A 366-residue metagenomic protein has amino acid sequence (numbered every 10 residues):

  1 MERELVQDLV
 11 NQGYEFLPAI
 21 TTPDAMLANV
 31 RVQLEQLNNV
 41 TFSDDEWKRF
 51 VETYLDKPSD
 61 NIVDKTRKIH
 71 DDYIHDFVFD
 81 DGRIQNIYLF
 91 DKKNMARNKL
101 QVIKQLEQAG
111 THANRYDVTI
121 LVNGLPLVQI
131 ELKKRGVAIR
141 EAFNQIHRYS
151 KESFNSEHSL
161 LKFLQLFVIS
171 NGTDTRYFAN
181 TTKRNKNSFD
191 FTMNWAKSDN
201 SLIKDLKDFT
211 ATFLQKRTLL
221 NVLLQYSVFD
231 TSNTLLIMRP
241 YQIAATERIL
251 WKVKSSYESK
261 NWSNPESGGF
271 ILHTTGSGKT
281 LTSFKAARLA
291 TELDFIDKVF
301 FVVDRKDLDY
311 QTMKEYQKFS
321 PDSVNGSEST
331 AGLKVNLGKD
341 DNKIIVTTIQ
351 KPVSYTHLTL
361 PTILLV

Functional and structural regions predicted by a protein language model:
R3-S277, L281-K298, D307, Q311-D322 (+1 more regions): ATP-dependent helicase/translocase motor core
V122, S263-N264, K339-D341, L358: Short basic/glycine-enriched coil/helix segment immediately N-terminal to the Walker B
F301: Conserved SAM-binding loop
S320-G332: Conserved RecA-like helicase motor-core motifs
G332-I345: Conserved motor-coupling elements within RecA-like helicase/translocase cores
T347-V353: Adenylate-forming
T356-T362: Conserved small/polar residues in nucleotide/adenosyl-binding loops
